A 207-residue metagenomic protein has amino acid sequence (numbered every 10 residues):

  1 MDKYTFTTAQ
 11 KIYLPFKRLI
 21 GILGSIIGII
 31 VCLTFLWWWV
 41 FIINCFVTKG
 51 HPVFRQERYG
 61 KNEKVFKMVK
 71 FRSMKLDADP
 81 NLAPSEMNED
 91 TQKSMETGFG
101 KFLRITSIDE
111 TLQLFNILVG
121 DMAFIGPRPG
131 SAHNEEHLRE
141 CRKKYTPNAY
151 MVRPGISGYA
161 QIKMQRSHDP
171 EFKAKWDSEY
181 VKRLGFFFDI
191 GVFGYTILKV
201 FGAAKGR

Functional and structural regions predicted by a protein language model:
D2-T5, L112-R207: Hydrophobic structural segments characteristic of membrane proteins
Y4-A78, F186-R207: A hydrophobic, helix-centered structural microdomain
K17, E96, F115: Active-site alpha-helix of zinc metalloproteases
W38, M95, E110: Short phosphate-engaging motifs
V53-M95, I156-K175: Short, glycine-rich, amphipathic interfacial segments at transmembrane boundaries or analogous
F99-G100: Alpha-helical coiled-coil
